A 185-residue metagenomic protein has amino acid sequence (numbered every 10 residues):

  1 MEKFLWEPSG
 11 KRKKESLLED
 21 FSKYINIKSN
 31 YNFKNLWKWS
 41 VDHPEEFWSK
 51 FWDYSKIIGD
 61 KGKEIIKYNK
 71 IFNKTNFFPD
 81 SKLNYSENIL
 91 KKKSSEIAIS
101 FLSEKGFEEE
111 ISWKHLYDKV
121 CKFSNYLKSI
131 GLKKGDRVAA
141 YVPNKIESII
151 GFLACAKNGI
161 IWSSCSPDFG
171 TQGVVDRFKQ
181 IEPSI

Functional and structural regions predicted by a protein language model:
M1-N73: N-terminal amphipathic, basic-rich helices that act as targeting or association modules
I25-K28, S86-S112: AMP-dependent adenylate-forming
K34-W39, I99-L153, G170-V175: Conserved AMP-binding/adenylate-forming core of the ANL superfamily
V41, S49-G62, P79-S100: A short N-terminal helical cap/helix-turn-helix that marks the beginning of AMP-binding/adenylate-forming
P44, F51, S86-I89, V120-F123 (+1 more regions): Structural preference for long, well-ordered alpha-helical segments in enzyme cores
L90, L116, P167: Conserved hydrophobic/aromatic pocket- or pore-lining residues that grip, position, or stack substrates in active sites
L153-I185: Structural core segment of the AMP-binding/adenylate-forming
